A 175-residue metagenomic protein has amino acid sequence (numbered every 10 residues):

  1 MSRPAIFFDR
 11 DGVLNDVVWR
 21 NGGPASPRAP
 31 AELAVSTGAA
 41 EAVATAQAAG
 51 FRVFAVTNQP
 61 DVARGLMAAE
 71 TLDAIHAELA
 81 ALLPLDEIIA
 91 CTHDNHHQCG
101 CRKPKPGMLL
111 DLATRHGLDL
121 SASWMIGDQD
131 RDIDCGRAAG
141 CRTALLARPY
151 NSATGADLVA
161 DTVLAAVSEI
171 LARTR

Functional and structural regions predicted by a protein language model:
M1-R52: Active-site neighborhood of HAD-like aspartate-dependent phosphohydrolases
S2, A69-E87, H96-M125, Q129-R175: Asp-based, Mg2+/Mn2+-dependent phosphohydrolase catalytic module
F8-R10, T57, G127-D128: Active-site flanking residues adjacent to catalytic metal/cofactor-binding acidic residues
V13, P60-D61, R131: Short, solvent-exposed loop/turn segments at secondary-structure junctions
N15-V17, G22, R64, D134 (+1 more regions): Conserved protein kinase catalytic core
D16-V18, T92, A147: Residue-level signal for short segments within beta-strands and strand-turn junctions of well-structured beta-sheet
L33-A34, L66, S123-W124: Residue-level marker of alpha-helix boundaries and capping positions
A39-L72, H76, L85-H97, G136: Substrate-recognition element of Asp-dependent hydrolases with the DxDx(T/V) motif
